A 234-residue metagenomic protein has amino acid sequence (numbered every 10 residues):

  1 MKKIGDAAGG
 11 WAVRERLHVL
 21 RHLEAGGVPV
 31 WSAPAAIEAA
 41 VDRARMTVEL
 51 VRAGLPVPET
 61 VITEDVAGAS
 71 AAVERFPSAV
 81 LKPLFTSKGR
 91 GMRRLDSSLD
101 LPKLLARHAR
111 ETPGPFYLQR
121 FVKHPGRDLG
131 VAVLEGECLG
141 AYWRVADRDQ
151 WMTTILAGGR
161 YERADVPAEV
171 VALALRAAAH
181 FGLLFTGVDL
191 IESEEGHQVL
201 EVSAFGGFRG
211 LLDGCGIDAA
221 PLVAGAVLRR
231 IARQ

Functional and structural regions predicted by a protein language model:
M1-E59: Conserved N-proximal alpha/beta basic substrate-recognition cap immediately N-terminal to, or forming the N-lobe
I4-A7, F85-T86, F205: Short glycine-rich anion-binding loops that position phosphate/pyrophosphate groups of nucleotides and phosphorylated
V30-S32, P58, V80, Y117-Q119 (+1 more regions): Structural detector of well-ordered beta-strand residues that form the stable sheet scaffold of enzyme domains
A53-P77: Rossmann-like NAD(P)H-binding beta-loop-alpha module
A79, Y117, L139-G140, T186 (+1 more regions): Protein kinase-like catalytic core scaffold
R90-F181: Phosphate-binding site of ATP-dependent enzymes
Q119-R120, L183-E194: A short glycine-rich, hydrophobically flanked beta-strand micro-motif that places a catalytic Asp/Glu for divalent metal
D165, A179, E192-Q234: C-terminal active-site "lid" helix and adjoining low-complexity regulatory extension at the edge of ATP-using catalytic
